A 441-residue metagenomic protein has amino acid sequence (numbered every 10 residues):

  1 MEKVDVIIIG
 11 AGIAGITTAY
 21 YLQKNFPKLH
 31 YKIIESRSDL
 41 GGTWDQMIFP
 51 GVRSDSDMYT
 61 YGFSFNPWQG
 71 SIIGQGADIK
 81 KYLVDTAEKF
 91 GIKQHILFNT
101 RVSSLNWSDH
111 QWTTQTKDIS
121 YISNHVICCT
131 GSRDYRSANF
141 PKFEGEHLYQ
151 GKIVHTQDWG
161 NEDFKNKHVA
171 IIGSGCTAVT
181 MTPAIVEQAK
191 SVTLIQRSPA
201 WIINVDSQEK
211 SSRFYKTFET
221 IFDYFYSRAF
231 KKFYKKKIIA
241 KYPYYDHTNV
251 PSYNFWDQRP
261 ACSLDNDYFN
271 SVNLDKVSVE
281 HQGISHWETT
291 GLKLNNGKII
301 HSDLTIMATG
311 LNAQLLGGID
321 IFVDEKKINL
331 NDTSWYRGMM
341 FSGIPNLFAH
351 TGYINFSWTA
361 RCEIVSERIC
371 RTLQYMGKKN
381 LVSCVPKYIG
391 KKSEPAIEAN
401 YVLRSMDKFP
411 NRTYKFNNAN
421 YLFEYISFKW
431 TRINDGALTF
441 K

Functional and structural regions predicted by a protein language model:
E2-A11, T17-S38, T43, G74-A170 (+5 more regions): Flavin (primarily FAD) cofactor-binding/catalytic cores of flavoenzymes
S36-Y82, R197-Y245: Glycine-rich active-site loop/strand segments that organize a redox cofactor
G51-R53, I72-G74, S263-N273, I300-S302 (+2 more regions): Short, charged low-complexity intrinsically disordered segments located at boundaries of structured domains
Y59, H247-N254, K415-N418: Short coil/turn segments at secondary-structure boundaries
N99, Q208, L381-V382: Sparse recognition of residues in long alpha-helices and their boundaries
V179-T180: Short glycine/serine/threonine-rich phosphate/pyrophosphate-binding segments that cradle anionic phosphate groups
W201-N204, N346-K441: C-terminal, flexible cofactor-proximal segment of oxidoreductases
F218-I221, Y234, I238, N249 (+4 more regions): Generic structural signal of hydrophobic/aromatic residues within well-ordered alpha-helices of folded domains
